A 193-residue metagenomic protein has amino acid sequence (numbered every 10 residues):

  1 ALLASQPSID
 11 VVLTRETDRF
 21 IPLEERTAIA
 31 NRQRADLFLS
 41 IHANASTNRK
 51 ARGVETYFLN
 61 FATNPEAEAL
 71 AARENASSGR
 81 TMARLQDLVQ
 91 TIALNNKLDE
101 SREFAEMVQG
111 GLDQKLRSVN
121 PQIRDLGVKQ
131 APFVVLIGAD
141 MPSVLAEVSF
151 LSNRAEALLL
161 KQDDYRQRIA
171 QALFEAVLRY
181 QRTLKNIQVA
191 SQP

Functional and structural regions predicted by a protein language model:
A1-A83, T91-L98, R102-E106, I187-P193: Catalytic-core regions of hydrolytic enzymes
T47, L94-P193: Active-site-adjacent mobile loop/cap segments within catalytic or ligand-binding domains
D87-Q90, A155: Acidic/histidine-rich, surface-exposed loop or edge segments in extracytoplasmic proteins
